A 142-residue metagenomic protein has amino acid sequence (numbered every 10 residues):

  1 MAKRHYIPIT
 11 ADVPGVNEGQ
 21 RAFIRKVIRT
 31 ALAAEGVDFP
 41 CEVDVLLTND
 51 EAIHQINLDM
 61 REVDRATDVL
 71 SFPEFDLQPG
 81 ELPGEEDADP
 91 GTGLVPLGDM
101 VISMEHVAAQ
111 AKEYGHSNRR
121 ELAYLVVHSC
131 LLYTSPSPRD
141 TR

Functional and structural regions predicted by a protein language model:
M1-L122, S135: An acidic/histidine-cluster motif and surrounding catalytic segment that typifies divalent-metal-assisted enzyme active
L122, V126-L131: Active-site His/Glu-centered metal-binding helix of metallohydrolases
Y133-R142: Single conserved hydrophobic/aromatic residue that forms the stacking wall/gate of nucleotide- or nucleobase-binding
